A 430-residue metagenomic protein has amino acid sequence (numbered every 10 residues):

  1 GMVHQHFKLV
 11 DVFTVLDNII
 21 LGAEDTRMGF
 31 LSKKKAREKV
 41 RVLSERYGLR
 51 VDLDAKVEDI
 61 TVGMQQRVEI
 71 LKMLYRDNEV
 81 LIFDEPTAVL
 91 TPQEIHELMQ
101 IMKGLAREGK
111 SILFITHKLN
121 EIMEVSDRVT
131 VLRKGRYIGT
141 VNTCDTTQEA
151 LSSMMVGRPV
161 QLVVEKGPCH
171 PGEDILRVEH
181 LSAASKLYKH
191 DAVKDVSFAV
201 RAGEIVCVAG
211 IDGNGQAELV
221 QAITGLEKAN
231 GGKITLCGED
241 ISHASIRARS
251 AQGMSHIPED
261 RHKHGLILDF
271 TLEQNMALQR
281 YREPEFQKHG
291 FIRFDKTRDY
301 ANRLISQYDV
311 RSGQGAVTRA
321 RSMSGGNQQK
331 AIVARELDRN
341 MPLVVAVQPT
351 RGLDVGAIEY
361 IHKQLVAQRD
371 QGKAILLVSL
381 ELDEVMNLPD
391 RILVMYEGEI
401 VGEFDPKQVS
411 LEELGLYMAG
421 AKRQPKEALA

Functional and structural regions predicted by a protein language model:
G1-A430: Glycine-rich phosphate-binding loops of nucleotide-dependent enzymes
